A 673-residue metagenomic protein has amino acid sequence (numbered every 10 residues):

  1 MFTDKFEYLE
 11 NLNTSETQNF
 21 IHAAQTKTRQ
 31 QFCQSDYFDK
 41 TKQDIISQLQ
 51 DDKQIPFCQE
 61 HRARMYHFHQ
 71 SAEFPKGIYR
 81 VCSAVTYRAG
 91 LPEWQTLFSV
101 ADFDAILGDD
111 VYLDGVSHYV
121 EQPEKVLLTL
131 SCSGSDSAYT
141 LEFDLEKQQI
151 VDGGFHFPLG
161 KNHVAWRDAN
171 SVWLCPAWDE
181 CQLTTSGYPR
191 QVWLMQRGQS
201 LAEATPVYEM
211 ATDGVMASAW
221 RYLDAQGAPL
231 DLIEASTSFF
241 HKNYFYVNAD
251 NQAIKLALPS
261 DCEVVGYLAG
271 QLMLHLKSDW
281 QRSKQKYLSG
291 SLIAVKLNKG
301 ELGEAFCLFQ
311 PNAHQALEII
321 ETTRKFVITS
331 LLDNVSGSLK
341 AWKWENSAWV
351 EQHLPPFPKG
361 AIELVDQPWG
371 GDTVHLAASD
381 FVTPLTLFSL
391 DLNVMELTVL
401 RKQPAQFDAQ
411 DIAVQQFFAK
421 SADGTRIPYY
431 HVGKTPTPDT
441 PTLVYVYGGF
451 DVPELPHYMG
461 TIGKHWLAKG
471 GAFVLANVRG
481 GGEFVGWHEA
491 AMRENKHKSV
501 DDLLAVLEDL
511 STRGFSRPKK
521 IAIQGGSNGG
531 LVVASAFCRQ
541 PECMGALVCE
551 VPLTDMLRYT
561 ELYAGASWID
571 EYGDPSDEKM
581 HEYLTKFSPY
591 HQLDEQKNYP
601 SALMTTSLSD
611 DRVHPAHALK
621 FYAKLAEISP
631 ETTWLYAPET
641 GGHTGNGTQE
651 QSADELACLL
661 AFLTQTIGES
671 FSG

Functional and structural regions predicted by a protein language model:
M1-E363, Q367-T373, S379-T383, S389-L390 (+3 more regions): Beta-propeller folds
Q70, S379, Y445-G449, S527 (+1 more regions): Glycine-rich His-Gly loop
T86-G90, G134-S135, E146-Q149, R167 (+12 more regions): Secondary-structure transition/capping motifs at alpha-helix termini and the adjoining loop/turn into the next element
A101-S117, L130-S135, N393-E396, R401-G526 (+1 more regions): Cap/lid segment of the alpha/beta-hydrolase catalytic domain
W173, D231-L232, F245-Y246, M273 (+17 more regions): Structured core elements
A313-V335, L376, A419-T425, S499 (+5 more regions): C-terminal substrate/ligand-recognition segments
N477-G673: Active-site-proximal cap/loop segments of hydrolase catalytic domains
